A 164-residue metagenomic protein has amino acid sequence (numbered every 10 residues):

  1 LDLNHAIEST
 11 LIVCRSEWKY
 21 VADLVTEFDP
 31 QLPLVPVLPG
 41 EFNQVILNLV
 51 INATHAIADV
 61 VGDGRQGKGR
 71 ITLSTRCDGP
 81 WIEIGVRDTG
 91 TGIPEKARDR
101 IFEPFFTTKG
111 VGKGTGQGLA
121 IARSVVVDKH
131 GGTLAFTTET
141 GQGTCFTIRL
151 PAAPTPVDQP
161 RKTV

Functional and structural regions predicted by a protein language model:
L1-V164: Core catalytic ATP-binding domain of two-component histidine kinases
